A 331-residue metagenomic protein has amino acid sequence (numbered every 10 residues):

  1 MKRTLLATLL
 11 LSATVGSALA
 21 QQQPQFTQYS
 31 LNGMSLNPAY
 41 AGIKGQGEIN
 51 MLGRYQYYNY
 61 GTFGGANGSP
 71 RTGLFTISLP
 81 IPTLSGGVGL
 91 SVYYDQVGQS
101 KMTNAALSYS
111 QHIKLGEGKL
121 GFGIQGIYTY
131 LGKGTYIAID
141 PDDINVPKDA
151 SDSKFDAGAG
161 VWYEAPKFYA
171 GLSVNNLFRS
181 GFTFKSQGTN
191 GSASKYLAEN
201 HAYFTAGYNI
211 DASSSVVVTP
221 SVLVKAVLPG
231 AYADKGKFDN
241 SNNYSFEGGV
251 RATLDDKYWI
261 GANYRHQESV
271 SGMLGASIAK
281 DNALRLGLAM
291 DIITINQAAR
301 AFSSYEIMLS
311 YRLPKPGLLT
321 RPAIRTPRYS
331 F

Functional and structural regions predicted by a protein language model:
M1-T4, L115: Positively charged n-region of N-terminal signal peptides that target proteins for export
T4-T14: Sec-dependent N-terminal signal peptides
Q21-F331: Subset of outer-membrane beta-barrel
